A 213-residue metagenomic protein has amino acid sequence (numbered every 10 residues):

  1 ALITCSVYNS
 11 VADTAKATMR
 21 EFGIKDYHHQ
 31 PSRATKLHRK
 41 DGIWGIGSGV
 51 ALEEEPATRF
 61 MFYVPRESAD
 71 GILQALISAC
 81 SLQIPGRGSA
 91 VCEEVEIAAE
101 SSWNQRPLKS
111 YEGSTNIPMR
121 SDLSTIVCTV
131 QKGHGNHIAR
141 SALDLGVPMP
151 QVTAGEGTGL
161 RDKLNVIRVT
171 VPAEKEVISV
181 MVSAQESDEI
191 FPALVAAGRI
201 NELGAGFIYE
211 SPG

Functional and structural regions predicted by a protein language model:
A1-G213: Positively charged, small/polar-rich N-terminal and surface patches that mediate targeting and assembly and bind
